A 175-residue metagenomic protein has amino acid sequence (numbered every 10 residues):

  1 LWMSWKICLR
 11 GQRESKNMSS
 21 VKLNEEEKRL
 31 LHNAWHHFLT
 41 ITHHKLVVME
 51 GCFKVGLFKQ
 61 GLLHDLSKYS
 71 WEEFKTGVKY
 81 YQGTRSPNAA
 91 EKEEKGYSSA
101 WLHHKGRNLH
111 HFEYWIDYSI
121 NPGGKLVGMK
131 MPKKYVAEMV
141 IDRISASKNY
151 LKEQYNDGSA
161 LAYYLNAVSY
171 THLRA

Functional and structural regions predicted by a protein language model:
L1-M3, I7-Q12: Cationic, amphipathic, low-complexity alpha-helical segments enriched in hydrophobics plus arginine/proline
R13-M18, G96: Short intrinsically disordered terminal tails
S20-N24: ATP-dependent helicase/translocase motor core
E27-L30, F53-S169: Divalent metal-dependent catalytic cores for phosphoryl transfer on phosphate-bearing substrates
L31-G56: Alpha-helical phosphate/pyrophosphate-handling elements in metalloenzyme active cores
T171-A175: Conserved small/polar residues in nucleotide/adenosyl-binding loops
